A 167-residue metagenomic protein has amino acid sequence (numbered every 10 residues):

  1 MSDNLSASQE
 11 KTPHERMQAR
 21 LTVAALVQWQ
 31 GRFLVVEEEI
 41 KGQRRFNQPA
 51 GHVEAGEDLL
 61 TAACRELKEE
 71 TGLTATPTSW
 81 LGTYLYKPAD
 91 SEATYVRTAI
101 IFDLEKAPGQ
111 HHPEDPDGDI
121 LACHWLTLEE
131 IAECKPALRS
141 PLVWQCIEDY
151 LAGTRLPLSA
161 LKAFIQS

Functional and structural regions predicted by a protein language model:
M1-A24: Acidic, metal-coordinating catalytic segment for phosphate/diphosphate chemistry, firing primarily on the Nudix
R20, Q28, Q48, A75 (+1 more regions): Short connector loops at helix/strand junctions that flank enzyme active sites, especially segments positioning acidic
A24, R32, A122: Conserved beta-strand and immediately adjacent loop positions that scaffold enzyme active sites
W29-E69: Conserved Nudix-box catalytic region and its N-terminal flanking loop in Nudix hydrolases and closely related
Q43-F46, D117-S167: Nudix hydrolase/Nudix homology domain
V53-T76, Y86-R139: Unchanged
